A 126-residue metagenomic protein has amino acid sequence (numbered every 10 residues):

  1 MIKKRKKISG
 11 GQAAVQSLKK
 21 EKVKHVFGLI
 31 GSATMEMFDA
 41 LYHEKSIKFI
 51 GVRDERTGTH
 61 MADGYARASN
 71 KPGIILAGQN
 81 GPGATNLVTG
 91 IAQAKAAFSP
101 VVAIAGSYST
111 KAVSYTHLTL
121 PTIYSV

Functional and structural regions predicted by a protein language model:
M1-L118: N-terminal alpha/beta PP-like core and its mobile active-site loop of ThDP/TPP-dependent enzymes
H117-V126: Single conserved hydrophobic/aromatic residue that forms the stacking wall/gate of nucleotide- or nucleobase-binding
